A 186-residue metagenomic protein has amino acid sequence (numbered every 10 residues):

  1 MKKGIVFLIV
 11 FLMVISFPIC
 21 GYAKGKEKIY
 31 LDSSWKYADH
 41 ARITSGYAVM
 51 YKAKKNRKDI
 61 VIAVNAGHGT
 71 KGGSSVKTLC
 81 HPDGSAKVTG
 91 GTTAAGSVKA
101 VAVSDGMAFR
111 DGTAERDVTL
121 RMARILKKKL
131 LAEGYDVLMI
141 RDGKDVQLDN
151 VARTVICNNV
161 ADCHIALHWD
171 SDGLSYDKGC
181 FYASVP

Functional and structural regions predicted by a protein language model:
K2-P186: Catalytic-site microenvironment of enzymes that process N-acetyl-hexosamine-containing cell-wall polysaccharides
